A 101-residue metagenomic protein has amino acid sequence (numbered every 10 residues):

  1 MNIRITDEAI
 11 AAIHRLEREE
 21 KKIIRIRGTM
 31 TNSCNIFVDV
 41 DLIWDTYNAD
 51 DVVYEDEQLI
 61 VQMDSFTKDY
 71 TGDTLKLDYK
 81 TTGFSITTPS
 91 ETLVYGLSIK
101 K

Functional and structural regions predicted by a protein language model:
M1-K101: Domain-level signature for proteins that mediate thiol-based redox and metal-cofactor handling
